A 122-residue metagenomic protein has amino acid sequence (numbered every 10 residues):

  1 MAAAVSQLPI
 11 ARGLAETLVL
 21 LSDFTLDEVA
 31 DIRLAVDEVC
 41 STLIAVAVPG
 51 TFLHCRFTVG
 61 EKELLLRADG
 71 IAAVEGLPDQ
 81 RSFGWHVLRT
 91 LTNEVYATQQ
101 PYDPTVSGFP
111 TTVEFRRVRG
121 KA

Functional and structural regions predicted by a protein language model:
M1-L34: Bergerat-fold GHKL ATPase/HATPase_c domain
T25-G50: Conserved ATP-binding N-box helix of the HATPase_c
T42-A122: Conserved beta-strand-loop-beta-strand hairpin that lines the nucleotide-binding pocket of ATP/GTP-utilizing enzymes
